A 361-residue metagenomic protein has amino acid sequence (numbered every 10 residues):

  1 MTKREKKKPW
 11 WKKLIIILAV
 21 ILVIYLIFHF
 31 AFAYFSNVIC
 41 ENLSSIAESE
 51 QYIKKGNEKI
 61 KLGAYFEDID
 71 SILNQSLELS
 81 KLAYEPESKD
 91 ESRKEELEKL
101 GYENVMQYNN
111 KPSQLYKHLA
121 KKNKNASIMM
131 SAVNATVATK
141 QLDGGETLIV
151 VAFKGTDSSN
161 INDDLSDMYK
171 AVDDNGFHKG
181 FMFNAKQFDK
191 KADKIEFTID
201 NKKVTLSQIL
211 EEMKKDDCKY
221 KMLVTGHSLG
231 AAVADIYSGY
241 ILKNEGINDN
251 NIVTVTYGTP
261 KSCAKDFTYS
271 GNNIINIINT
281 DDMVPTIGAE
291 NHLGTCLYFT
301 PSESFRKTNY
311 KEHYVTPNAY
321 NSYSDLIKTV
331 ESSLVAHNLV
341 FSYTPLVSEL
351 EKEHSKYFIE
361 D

Functional and structural regions predicted by a protein language model:
M1-K6, W10-W11, Y102, L119 (+1 more regions): Generic N-terminal leader/processing signal
K3-L18, Y25-L62, E146-L148, D193 (+3 more regions): Serine hydrolase/lipase
I27-Y34, Y65, A83, G101 (+8 more regions): Intrinsic disorder/low-structure terminal segments
F28-M130: N-terminal low-complexity, Ser/Thr- and acidic-residue-enriched intrinsically disordered segments
L79, V151, D282: A residue-level signal for conserved active-site and pocket-lining positions in enzyme catalytic cores
L82, K140, K154, N279-T280: Structured loops at beta-to-helix junctions and adjacent beta-edge loops in soluble globular domains
S88, N104-T225, L242-V253, T268-G271 (+1 more regions): A conserved cap/lid and substrate-binding interface adjacent to the catalytic center of lipid-processing enzymes
G230-A231: Catalytic nucleophile loop
